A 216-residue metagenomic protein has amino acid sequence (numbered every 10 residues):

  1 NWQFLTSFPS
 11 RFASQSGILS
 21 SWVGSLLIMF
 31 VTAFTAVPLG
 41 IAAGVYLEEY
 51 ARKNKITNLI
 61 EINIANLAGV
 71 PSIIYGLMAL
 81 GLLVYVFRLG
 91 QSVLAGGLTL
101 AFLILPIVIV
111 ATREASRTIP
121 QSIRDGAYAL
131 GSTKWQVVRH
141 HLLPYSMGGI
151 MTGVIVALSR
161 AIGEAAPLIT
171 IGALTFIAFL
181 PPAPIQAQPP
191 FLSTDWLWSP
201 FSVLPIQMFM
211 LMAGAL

Functional and structural regions predicted by a protein language model:
N1-T32, M210-L216: Periplasmic/extracellular loop-to-transmembrane helix junction in inner-membrane transport proteins
P9-F12, S16, I169-L216: Interhelical loop and adjacent transmembrane-helix boundary motif in polytopic membrane transport permeases
V23, L27-T35, L39, A43 (+2 more regions): Hydrophobic alpha-helical transmembrane segments of multipass integral membrane proteins, especially permease/channel
T32-I64, L77, Y85: Transmembrane-helix boundary motif in ABC transporter permease subunits
A33, A111, K134-G172: Transmembrane alpha-helices
V37-V45, N63, L77, A95 (+4 more regions): Membrane-embedded alpha-helices of multi-pass transport/permease systems
A51-E61, R124-T152: Amphipathic cytosolic juxtamembrane alpha-helices at the membrane-cytosol interface of multi-pass membrane transporters
A65-F102: Generic hydrophobic transmembrane alpha-helix motif, especially the helices
